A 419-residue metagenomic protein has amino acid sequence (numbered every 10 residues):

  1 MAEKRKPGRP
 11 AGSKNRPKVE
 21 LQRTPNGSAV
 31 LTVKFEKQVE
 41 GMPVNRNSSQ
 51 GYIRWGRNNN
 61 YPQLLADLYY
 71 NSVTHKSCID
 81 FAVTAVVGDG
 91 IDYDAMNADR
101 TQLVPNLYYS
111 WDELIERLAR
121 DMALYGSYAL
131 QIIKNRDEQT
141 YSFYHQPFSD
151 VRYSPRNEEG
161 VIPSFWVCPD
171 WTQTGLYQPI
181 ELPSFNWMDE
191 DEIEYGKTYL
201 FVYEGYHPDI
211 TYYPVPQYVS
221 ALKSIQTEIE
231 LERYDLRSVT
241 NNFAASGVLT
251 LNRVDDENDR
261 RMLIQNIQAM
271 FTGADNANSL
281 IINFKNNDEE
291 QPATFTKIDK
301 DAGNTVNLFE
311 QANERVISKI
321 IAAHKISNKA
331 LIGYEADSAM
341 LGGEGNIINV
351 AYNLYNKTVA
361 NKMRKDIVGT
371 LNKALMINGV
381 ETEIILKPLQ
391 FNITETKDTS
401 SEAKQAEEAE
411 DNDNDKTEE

Functional and structural regions predicted by a protein language model:
A2, E20-K76, D80-N287, T394 (+1 more regions): Structured, contiguous alpha/beta core segments that scaffold functional sites
E3-V19: Arg/Lys-rich, glycine/proline-spaced intrinsically disordered segments in nuclear chromatin/transcription regulators
G8-G12, K373, N414-E419: Viral virion structural and adsorption modules
N97-R100, I317, L371: Generic structural marker for isolated residues within well-ordered, non-membrane alpha-helices of soluble domains
H207-V368, E381-L386: A contiguous, surface-oriented mixed alpha/beta subdomain in the mid-to-C-terminal portion of proteins that forms
L354-N361, K365, N372-K373, S401-D411: Periodic self-assembly scaffolds
T370-E407: Long, highly charged low-complexity segments enriched in Glu/Asp and Lys/Arg with interspersed Ser/Thr
